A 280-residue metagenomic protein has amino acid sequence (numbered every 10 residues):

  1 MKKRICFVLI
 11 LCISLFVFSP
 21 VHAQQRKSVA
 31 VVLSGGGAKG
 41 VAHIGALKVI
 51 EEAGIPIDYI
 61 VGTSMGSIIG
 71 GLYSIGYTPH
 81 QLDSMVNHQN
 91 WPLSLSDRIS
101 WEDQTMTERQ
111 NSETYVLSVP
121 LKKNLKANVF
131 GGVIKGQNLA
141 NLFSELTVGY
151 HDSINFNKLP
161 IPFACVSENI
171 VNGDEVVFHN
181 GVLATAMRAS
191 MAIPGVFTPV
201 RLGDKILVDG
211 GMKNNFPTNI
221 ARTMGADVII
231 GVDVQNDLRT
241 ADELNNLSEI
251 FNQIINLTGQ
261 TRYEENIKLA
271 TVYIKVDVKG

Functional and structural regions predicted by a protein language model:
M1-L9: Bacterial N-terminal signal peptides that target proteins for export
V8-V17: Bacterial N-terminal signal peptides
P20-T63, G71-G280: Patatin-like phospholipase
